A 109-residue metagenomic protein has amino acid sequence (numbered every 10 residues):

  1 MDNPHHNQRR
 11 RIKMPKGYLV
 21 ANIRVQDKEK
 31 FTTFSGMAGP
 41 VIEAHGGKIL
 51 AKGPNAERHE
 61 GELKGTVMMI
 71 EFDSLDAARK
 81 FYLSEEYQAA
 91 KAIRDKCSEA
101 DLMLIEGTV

Functional and structural regions predicted by a protein language model:
D2-T66, F72-L83, E106-V109: Short S/T/G/P-rich N-terminal loop/turn motif that feeds into the first structured element of a domain
L75, R79-M103: C-terminal structural segments of small proteins and small subunits
